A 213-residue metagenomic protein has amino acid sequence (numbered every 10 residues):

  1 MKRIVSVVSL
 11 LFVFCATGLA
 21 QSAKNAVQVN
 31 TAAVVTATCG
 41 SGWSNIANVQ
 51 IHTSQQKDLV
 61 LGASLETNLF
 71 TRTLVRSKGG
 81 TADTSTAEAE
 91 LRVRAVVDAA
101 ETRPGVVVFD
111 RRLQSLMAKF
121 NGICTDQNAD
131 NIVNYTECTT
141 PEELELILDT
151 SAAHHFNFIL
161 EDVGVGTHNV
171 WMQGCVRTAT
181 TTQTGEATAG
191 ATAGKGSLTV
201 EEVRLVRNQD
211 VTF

Functional and structural regions predicted by a protein language model:
K2-L10: Sec-dependent signal peptide recognition, specifically the positively charged N-region followed immediately by
L10-V13, F213: Composition-driven recognition of long, C-terminal low-complexity regions enriched in serine/threonine
V13-F14, T73: Single-residue recognition of alpha-helix boundary sites
C15-A20: Sec/Tat signal peptide C-region and signal peptidase I cleavage site
Q21-F213: Extracellular jelly-roll beta-sandwich "head" domains, especially the C-terminal globular C1q domain
